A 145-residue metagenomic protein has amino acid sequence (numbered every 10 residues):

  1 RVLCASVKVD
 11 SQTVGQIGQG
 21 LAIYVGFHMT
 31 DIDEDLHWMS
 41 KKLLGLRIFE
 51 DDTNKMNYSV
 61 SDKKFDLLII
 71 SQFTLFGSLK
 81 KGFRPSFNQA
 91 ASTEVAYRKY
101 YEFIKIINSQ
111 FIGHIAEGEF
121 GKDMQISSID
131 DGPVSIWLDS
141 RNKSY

Functional and structural regions predicted by a protein language model:
R1-G82, E94, R98-Y145: N-terminal, polar/charged subdomain of small-to-medium soluble alpha/beta proteins
P85: S-adenosyl-L-methionine-dependent methyltransferase catalytic core, i.e., the SAM/SAH-binding region
Q89: An anionic oxygen-ligand recognition environment, strongly enriched in 2H phosphoesterase
